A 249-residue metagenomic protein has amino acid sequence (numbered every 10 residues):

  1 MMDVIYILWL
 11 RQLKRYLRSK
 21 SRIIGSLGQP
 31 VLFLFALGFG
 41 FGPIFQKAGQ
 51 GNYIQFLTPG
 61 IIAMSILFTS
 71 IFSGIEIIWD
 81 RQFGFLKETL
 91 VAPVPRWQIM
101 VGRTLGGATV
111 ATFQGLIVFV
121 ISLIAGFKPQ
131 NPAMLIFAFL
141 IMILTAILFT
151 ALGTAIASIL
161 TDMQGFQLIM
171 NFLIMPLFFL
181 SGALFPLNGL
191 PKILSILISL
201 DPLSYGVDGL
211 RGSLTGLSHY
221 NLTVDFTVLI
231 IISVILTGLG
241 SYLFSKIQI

Functional and structural regions predicted by a protein language model:
M1-Q29: Aromatic- and glycine-rich beta-strand/loop motifs that create alpha-glucan
R15, Q46-A48, K128, F178-I235: Membrane-interfacial helix-loop-helix junctions in multi-pass membrane proteins
K20-S21, Q55, W97, Q164 (+1 more regions): Residues that define the loop-to-transmembrane-helix transition and helix capping in multi-pass membrane transporters
I24-L32, T161-S181: Pore- or pathway-lining transmembrane helices of multi-pass membrane proteins that form conduits for solutes/ions
L32-L37, Y53-I124, T145, G153 (+2 more regions): Hydrophobic alpha-helical transmembrane segments of multi-pass membrane transport proteins
F39-Q50: Short, hydrophobic transmembrane alpha-helix segments
R96, M100-M170, L217-S241: Alpha-helical transmembrane segments and their short interhelical loops
Y242-I249: Short cytosolic juxtamembrane segments of multi-pass membrane proteins
